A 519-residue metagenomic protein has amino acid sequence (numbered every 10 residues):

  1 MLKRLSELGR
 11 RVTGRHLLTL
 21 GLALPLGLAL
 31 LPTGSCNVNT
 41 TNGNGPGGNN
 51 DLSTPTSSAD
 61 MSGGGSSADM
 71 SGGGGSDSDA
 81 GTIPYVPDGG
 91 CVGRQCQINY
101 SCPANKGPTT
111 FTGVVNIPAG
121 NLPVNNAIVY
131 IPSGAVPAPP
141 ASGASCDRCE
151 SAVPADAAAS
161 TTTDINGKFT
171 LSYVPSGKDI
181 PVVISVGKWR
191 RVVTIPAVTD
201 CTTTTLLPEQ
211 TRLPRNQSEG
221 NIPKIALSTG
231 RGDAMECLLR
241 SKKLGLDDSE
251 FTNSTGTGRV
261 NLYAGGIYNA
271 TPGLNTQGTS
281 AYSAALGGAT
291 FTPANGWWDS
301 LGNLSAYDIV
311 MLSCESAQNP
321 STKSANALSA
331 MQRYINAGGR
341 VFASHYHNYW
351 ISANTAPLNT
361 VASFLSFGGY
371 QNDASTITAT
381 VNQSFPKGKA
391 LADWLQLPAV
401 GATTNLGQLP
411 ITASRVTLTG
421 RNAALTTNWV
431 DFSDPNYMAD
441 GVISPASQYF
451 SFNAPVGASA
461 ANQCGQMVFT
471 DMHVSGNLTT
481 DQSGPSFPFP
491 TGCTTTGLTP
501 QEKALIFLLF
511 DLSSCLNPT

Functional and structural regions predicted by a protein language model:
L28-K106: Ser/Thr-rich, Pro/Gly/Ala-heavy low-complexity intrinsically disordered linkers and tails of secreted extracellular
G89-N105, V192-P223: Extracellular beta-sheet/turn segments enriched in Thr/Pro/Gly and aliphatic residues
T109-F111, I117-E150, G177: Short, ordered, surface-exposed loop/turn motifs in non-cytosolic proteins
V129-I131, A157-A158, G167, G177-R190: A short, solvent-exposed beta-strand micro-motif common in secreted/extracellular proteins
A135-S172: Short, acidic Ser/Thr/Gly-rich low-complexity loop/linker segments typical of extracellular and cell-surface proteins
G232, S344, W350-S384, A390-Q396 (+2 more regions): Extracellular ligand-binding/catalytic regions of CAZymes and related secreted enzymes and adhesion modules
D233-P357: Helical hinge/lid and interdomain linker segments adjacent to catalytic or ligand-binding clefts that mediate domain
S316-G420, T426: A glycine-rich, often tryptophan-bearing local segment used as a flexible ligand/cofactor-contacting loop or short
